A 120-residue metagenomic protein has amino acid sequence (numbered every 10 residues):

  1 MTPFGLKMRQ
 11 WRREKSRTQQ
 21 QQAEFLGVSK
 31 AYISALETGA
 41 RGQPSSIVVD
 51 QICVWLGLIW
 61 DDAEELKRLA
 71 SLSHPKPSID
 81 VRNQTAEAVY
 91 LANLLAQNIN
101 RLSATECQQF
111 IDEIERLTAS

Functional and structural regions predicted by a protein language model:
M1-E14, Q109: A short, Lys/Arg-rich alpha-helix, primarily the initiator
R9, Q20, D50: Residues within the helices of the helix-turn-helix
R12, A23, C53: The alpha-helix within a helix-turn-helix
S16-A35, L66: Short alpha-helical DNA-recognition segment
T38: Short, conserved catalytic or interaction motifs in soluble domains
S45-E65, L72: DNA major-groove recognition helix of helix-turn-helix/homeodomain DNA-binding modules
E64-Q97: Short, charged recognition helix plus adjacent turn of helix-turn-helix-like nucleic-acid-binding domains
N100-S120: Mid-protein regulatory/catalytic core that forms ligand/cofactor-binding pockets and protein-protein interaction
